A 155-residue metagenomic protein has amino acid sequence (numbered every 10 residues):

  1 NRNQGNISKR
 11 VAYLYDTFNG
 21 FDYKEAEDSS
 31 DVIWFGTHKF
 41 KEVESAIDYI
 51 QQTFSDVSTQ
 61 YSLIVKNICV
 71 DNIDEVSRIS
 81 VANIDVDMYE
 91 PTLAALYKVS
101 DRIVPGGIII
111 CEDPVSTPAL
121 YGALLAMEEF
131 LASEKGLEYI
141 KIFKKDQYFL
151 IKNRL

Functional and structural regions predicted by a protein language model:
N1-L155: S-adenosylmethionine/decaboxylated-SAM
